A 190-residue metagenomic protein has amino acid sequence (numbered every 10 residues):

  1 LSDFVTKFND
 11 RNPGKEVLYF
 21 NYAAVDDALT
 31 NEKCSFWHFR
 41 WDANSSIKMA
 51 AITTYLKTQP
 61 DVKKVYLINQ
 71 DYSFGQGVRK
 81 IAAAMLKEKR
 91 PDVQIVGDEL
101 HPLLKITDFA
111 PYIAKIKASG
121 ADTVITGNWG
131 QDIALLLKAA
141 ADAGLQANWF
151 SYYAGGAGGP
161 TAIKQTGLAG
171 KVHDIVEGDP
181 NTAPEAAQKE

Functional and structural regions predicted by a protein language model:
L1-N31, W41, H101-F109: Beta-alpha junction/loop-to-helix N-cap segments that form part of ligand/metal-binding clefts
L1-S2, N21-L29, T126-A134, S151-T161 (+1 more regions): Ligand-binding clamshell of periplasmic/extracellular solute-binding protein-like
S2-F4, N31-E32, V78-R79, L137 (+1 more regions): Short, solvent-exposed loop/turn and secondary-structure capping segments
F8-K15, L86-Q94, A141-Q146, Q165-G170: Short helix-capping segments at alpha-helix termini
Y19, V65, I95, W149-F150 (+1 more regions): Hydrophobic/aromatic residues located in beta-strands of well-ordered beta-sheets within soluble catalytic
D26-A28, F36-G144, N181-A187: Extracellular/periplasmic Venus flytrap/periplasmic-binding protein
S35, D42, A140-E190: Extracellular/periplasmic periplasmic-binding protein-like sensory domains
